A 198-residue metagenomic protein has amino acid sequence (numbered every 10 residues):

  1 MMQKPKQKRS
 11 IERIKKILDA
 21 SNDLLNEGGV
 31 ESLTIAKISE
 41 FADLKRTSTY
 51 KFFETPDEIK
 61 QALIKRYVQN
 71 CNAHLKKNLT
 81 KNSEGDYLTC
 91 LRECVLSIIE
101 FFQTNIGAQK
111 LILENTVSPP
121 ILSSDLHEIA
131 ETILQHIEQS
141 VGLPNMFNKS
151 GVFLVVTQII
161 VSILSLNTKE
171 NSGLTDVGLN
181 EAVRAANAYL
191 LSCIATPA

Functional and structural regions predicted by a protein language model:
M1-E12, I194-A198: N-terminal intrinsically disordered/low-complexity leader segments
S10-S21, I38, L63-C71: Generic hydrophobic, amphipathic alpha-helix propensity
K16, L24-E58, A62: Helix-turn-helix
L25, E58-Y67, H74, L122-D125 (+1 more regions): Alpha-helical DNA-contacting segments of helix-turn-helix folds
L63-C90: Amphipathic alpha-helical linker/stalk segments
A73, T89, E93-F101, V117-G142 (+2 more regions): Amphipathic alpha-helical packing segments from all-alpha helical-bundle domains
I99-P120, S162-T168: Amphipathic alpha-helical segments used for helix-helix packing
L134, M146-K169, V177-Y189: Hydrophobic alpha-helical segments that form the core of small-molecule binding pockets and/or dimer interfaces
